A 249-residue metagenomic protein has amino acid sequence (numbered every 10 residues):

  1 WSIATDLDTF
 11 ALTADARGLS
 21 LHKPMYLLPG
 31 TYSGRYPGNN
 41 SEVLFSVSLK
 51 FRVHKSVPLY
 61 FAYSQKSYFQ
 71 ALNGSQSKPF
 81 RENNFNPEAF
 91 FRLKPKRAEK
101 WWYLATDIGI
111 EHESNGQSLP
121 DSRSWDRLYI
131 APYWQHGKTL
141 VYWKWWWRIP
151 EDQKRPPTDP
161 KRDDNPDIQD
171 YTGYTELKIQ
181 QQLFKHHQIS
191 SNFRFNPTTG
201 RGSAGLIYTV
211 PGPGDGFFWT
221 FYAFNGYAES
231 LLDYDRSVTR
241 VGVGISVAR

Functional and structural regions predicted by a protein language model:
W1-P79, N84-P87: Outer-membrane beta-barrel initiation region
N39, H54-K185, F193-T199, W219-Y227 (+1 more regions): Outer-membrane pore/translocation modules
V43, V47, V53, V57 (+4 more regions): Extended aliphatic helical segments
V47-L49, P87-K94, G205-Y208: Short, well-ordered amphipathic alpha-helices
R201-R249: Predominantly the C-terminal beta-signal and adjacent terminal strand-loop region of outer-membrane beta-barrel
